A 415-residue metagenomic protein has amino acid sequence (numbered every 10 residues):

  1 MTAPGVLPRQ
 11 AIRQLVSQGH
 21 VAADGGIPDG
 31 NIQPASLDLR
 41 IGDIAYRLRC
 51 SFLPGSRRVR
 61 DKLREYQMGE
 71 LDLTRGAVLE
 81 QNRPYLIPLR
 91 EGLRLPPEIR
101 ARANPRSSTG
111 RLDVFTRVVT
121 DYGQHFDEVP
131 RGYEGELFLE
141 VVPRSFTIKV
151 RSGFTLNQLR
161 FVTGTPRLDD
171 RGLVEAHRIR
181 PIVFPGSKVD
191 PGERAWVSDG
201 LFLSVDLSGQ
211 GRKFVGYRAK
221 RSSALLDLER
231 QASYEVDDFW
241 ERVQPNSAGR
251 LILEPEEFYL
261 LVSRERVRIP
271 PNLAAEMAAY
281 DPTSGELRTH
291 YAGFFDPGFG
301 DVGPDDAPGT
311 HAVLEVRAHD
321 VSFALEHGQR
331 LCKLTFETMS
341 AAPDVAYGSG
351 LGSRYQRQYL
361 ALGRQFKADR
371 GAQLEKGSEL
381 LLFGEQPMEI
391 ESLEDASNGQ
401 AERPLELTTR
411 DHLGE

Functional and structural regions predicted by a protein language model:
M1-E415: DUTPase catalytic domain/fold
